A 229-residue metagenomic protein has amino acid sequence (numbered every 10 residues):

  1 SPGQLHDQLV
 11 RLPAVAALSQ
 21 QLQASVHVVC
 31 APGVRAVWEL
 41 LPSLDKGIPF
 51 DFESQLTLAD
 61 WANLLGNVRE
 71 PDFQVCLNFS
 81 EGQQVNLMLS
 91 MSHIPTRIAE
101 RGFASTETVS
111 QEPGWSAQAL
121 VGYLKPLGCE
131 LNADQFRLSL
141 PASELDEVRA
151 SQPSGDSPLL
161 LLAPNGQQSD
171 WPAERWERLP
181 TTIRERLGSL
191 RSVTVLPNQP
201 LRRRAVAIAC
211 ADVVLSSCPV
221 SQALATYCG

Functional and structural regions predicted by a protein language model:
S1-G229: Catalytic machinery of carbohydrate-active enzymes, primarily nucleotide-sugar-dependent glycosyltransferases
